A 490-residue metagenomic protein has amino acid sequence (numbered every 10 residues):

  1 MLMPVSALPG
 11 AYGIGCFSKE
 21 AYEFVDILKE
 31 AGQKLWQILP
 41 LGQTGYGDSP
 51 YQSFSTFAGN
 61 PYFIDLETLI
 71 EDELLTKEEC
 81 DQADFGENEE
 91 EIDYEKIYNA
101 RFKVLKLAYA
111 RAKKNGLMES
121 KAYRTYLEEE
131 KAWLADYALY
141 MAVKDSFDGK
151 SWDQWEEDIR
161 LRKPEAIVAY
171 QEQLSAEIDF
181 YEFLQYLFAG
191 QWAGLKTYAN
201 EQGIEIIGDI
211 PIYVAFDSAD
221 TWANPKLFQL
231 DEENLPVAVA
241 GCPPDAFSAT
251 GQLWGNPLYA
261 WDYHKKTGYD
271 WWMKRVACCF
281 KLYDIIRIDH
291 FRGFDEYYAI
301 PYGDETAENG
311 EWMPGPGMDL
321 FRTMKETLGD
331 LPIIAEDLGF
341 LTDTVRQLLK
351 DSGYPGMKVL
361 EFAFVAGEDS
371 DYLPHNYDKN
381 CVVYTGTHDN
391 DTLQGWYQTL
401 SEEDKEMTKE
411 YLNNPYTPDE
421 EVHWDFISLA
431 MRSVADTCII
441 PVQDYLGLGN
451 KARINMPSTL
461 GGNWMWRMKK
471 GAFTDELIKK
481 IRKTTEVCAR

Functional and structural regions predicted by a protein language model:
M1-S6, K19-Y22: N-terminal regions that are enriched for targeting/export leaders and immediately downstream pro/stem segments
P4, G10, D48-Q185, V214-I439 (+3 more regions): Alpha-amylase-like alpha-glycosidases and glucanotransferases acting on alpha-linked glucans and related
K19-D26, G190-Y198, W272-K274, V422-F426: Short alpha-helical segments and helix-capping/turn motifs at coil-helix boundaries
K19-T44, L282-Y283: Catalytic domains of carbohydrate-active enzymes, especially glycoside hydrolases
K29, W192-N200, K325, L349-K350: Surface-exposed amphipathic alpha-helices with a cationic face
L39, E205-I207, P211, I285 (+1 more regions): Outer-envelope exported proteins of Gram-negative bacteria
Y181, Q185-V214: Conserved, well-ordered alpha-helix/loop/beta-strand core segments that scaffold catalytic motifs
